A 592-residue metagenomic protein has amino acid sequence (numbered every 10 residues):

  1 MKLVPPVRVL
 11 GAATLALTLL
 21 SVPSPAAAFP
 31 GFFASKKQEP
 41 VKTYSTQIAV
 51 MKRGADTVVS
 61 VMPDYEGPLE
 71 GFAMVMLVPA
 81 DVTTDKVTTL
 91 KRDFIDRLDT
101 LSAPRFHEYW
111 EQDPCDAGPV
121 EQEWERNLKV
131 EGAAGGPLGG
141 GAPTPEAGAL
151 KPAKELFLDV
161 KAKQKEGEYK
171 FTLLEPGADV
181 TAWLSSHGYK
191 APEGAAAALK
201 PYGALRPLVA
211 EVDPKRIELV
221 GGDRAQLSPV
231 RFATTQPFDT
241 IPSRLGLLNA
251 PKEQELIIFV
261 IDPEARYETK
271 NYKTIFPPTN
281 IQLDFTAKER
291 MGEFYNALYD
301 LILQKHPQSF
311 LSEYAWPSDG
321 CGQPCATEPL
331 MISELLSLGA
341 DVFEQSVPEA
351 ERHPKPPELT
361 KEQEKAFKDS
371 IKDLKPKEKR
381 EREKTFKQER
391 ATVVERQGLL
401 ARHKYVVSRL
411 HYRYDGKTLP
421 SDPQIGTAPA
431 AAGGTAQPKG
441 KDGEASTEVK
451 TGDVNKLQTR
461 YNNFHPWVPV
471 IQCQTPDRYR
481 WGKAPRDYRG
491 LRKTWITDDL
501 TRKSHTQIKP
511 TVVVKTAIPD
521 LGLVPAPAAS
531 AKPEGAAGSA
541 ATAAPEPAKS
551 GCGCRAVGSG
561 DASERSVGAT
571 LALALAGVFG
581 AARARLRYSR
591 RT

Functional and structural regions predicted by a protein language model:
M1-V7, Y588-T592: N-terminal secretory signal peptides that target proteins for export/translocation
L15-A16, P25-A26: Cleavable N-terminal signal peptides
S21-P23: N-terminal signal peptide c-region/cleavage motif recognized by signal peptidases
P30-K42, G194-G535: Accessory, solvent-exposed terminal regions and/or long lumenal/extracellular loops of proteins
M51-A117, S185-V209: Surface-exposed, glycine/proline- and aromatic-rich loop segments on solvent-exposed faces across compartments
G140-E166: Short acidic, Pro/Gly- and aromatic-enriched capping/linker segments at domain boundaries
D520-G560: C-terminal low-complexity, Ser/Thr- and acidic/Pro-rich disordered "stalk" regions positioned immediately N-terminal
S566-R587: A cross-kingdom C-terminal cell-surface attachment/processing module
